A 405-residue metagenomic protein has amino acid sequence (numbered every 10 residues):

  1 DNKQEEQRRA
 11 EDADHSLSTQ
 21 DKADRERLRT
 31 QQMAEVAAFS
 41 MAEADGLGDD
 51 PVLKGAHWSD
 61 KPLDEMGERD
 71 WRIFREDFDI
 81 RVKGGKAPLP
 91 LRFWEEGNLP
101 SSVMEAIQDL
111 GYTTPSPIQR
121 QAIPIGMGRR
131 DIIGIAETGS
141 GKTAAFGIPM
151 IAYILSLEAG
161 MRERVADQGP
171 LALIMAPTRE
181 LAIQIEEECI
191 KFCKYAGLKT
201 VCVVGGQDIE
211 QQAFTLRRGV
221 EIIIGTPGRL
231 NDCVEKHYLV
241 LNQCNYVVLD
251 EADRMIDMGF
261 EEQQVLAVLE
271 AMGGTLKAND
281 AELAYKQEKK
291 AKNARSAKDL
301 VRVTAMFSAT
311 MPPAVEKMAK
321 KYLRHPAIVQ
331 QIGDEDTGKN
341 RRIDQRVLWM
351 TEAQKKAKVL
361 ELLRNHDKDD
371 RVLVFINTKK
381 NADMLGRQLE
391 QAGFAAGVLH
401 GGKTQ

Functional and structural regions predicted by a protein language model:
D1-E96: Intrinsically disordered, low-complexity accessory regions that flank the conserved helicase/ATPase core of eukaryotic
A87-Q405: Conserved helicase RecA-like core
